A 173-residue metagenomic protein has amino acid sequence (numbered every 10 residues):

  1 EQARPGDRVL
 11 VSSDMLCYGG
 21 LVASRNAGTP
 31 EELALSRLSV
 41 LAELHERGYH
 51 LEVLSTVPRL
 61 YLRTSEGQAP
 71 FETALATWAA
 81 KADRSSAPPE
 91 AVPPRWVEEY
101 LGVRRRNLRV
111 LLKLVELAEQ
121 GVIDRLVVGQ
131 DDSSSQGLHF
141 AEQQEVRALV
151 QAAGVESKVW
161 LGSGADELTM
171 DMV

Functional and structural regions predicted by a protein language model:
E1-V173: An N-terminal assembly and electron-transfer interface module characteristic of large anaerobic redox and radical
